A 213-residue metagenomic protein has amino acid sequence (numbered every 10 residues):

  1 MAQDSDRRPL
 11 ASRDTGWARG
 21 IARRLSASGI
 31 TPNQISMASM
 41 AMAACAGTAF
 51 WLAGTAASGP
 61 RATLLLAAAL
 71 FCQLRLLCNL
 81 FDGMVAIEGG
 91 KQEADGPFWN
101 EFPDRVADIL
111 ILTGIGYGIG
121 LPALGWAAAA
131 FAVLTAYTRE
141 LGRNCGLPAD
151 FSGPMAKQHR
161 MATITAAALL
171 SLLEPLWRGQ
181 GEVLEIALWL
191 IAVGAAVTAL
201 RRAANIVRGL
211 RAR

Functional and structural regions predicted by a protein language model:
M1-A69, L110-R213: Hydrophobic alpha-helical transmembrane segments
S12, Q73-L76, E101-R105, V193-A196: Residue-level hotspots within the lipid-embedded alpha helices of multi-pass solute transporters
R61-N100: Glycine-rich active-site/cofactor-binding loop and its immediate structural neighborhood
L77-V85, F98, F102-V106, L134 (+3 more regions): Active-site His/Glu-centered metal-binding helix of metallohydrolases
M84-L124: Basic, amphipathic juxtamembrane/active-site segments that coordinate anionic phosphate or diphosphate groups
